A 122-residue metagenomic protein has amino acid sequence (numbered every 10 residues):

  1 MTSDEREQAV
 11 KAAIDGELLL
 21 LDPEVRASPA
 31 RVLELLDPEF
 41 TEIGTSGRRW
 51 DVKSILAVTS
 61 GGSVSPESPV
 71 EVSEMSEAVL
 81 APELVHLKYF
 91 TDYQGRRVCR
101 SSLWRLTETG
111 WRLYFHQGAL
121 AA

Functional and structural regions predicted by a protein language model:
T2-E34, E39-A122: A beta-strand edge to alpha-helix "cap/lid" segment located at domain peripheries
